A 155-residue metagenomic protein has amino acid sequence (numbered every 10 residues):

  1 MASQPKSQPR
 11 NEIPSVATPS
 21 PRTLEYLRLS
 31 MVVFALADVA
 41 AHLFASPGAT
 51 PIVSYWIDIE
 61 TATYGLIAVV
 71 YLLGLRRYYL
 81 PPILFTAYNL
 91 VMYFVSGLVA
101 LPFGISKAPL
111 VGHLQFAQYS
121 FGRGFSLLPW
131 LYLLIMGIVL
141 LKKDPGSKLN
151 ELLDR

Functional and structural regions predicted by a protein language model:
A2-R155: Membrane-interface extramembranous regions
